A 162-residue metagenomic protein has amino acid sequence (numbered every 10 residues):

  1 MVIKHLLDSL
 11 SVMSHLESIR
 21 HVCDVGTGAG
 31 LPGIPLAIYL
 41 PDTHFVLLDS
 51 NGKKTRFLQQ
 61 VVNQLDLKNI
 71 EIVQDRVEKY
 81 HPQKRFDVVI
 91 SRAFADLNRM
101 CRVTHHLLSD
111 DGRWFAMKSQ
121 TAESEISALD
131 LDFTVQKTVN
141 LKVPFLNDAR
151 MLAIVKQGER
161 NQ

Functional and structural regions predicted by a protein language model:
L7-S91, C101: Conserved SAM/SAH cofactor-binding pocket of Class I
K54-R56, L97, A122: Short alpha-helix immediately C-terminal to the canonical SAM-binding loop
V61-V62, L108, I126-D130: Conserved hydrophobic residues forming the short capping helix/wall of the S-adenosyl-L-methionine
L65-K68, D110, N161: Short helix-capping segments at alpha-helix termini
I70, G112, Q136: Short, conserved active-site loop motifs that form the nucleotide-linked donor/cofactor pocket
C101-R113: A short glycine-rich, Lys/Arg-flanked "PGG" loop and its adjoining helix->strand segment in the class I
D111-A122: Conserved beta-strand signature within the Rossmann-like core of class I S-adenosyl-L-methionine
Q120-Q162: Active-site capping/gating segments
